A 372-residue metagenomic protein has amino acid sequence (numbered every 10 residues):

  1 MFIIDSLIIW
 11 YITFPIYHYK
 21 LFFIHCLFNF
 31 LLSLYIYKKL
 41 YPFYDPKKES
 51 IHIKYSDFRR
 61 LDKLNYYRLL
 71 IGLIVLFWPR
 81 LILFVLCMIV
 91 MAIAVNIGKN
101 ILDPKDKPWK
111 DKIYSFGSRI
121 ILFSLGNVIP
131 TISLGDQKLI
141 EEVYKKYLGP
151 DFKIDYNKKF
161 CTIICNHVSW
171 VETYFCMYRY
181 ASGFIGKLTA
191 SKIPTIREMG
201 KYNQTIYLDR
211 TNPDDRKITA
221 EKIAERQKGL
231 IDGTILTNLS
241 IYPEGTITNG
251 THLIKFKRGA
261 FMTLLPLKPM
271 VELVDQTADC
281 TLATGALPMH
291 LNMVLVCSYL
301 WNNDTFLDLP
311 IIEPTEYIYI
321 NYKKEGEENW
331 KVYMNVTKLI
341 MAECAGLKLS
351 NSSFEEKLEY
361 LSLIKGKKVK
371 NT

Functional and structural regions predicted by a protein language model:
M1-N127, V369-T372: N-terminal membrane-anchoring alpha-helices
I82, I121, T162-S169, C176 (+7 more regions): Structural signal for hydrophobic/aromatic residues that build the beta-strand cores of folded beta-sheet domains
M88-T131, D155-D215: Catalytic core of membrane glycerolipid acyltransferases/transacylases, capturing the structured, soluble-facing
S118-C161, K222-Q227, P310, L361: A short, well-structured juxtamembrane/interface segment
E142-D151, Y156, F160, V168-E172 (+7 more regions): Eukaryotic intrinsically disordered and solvent-exposed regulatory patches
P194-Y202, I235-N238, G245, N249-K324 (+1 more regions): A cross-family acyltransferase "interaction/gating" segment
I223-A224, V332-C344: Short amphipathic C-terminal alpha-helix that caps PH/PH-like domains
F354-T372: C-terminal helix/juxtamembrane-tail motif
